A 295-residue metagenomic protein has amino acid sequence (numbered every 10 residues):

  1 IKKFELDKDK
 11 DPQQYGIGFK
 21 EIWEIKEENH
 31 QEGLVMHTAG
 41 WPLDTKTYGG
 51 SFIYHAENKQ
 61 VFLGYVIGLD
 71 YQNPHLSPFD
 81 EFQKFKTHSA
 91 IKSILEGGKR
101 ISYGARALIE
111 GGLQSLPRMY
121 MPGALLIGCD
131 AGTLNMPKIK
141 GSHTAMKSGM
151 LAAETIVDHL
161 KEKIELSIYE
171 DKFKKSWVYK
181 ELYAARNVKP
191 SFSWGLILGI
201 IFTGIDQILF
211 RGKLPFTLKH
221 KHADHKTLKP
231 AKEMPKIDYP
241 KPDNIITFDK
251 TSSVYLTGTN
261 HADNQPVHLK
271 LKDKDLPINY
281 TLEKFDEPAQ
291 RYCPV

Functional and structural regions predicted by a protein language model:
I1-T217, H261-V267, L276-P277, T281-P294: Residues forming the flavin
I200-H261: Long, low-complexity segments enriched in small/aliphatic residues
L271-K272: Intrinsic low-complexity, disordered N-terminal segments enriched in polar/charged/small residues
